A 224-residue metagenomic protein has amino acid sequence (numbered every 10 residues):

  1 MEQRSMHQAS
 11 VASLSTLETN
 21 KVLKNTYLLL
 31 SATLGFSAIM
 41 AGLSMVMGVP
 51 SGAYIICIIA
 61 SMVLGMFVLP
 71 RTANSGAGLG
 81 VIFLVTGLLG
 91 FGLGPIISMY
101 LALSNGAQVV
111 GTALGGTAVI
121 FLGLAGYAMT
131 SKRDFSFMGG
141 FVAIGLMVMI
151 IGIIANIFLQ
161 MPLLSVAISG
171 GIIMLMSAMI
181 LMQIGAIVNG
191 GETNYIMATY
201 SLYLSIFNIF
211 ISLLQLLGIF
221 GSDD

Functional and structural regions predicted by a protein language model:
M1-D224: A hydrophobic alpha-helical transmembrane-helix feature that marks the membrane cores and membrane-interface segments
